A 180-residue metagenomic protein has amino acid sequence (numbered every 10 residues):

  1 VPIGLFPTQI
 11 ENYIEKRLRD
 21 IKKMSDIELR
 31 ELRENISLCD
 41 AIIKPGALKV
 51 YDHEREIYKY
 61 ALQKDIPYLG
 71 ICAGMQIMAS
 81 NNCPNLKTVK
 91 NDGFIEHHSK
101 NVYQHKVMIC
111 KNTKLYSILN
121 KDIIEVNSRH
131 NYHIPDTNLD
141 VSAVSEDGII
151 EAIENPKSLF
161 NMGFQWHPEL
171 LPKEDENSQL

Functional and structural regions predicted by a protein language model:
V1-P67, K87, D92-L119, P135-D140 (+3 more regions): N-terminal beta1-alpha1 cap of cysteine-dependent amidohydrolase-like domains
L62-N85: Catalytic nucleophile loop
C72, H130, H167: Active-site glycine-centered loops adjacent to acidic/histidine catalytic or metal-binding residues that shape
N82, N101-Y103, H130: Residues that flank catalytic or metal-binding motifs in active/ligand-binding sites
K106, V126-N127: A short beta-strand-to-alpha-helix junction
N127-P135: A glycine-rich beta-turn/hairpin centered on an aromatic-Pro dipeptide
N161-W166: Active-site-proximal beta-strand elements of phosphoester/diester hydrolases
